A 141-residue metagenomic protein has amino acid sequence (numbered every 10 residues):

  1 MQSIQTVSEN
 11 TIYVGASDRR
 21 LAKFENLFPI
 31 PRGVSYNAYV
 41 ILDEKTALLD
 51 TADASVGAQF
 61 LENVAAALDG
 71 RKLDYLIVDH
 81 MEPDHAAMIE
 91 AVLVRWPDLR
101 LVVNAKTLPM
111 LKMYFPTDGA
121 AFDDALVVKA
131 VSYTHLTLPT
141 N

Functional and structural regions predicted by a protein language model:
I4-A66: Conserved beta-strand hairpin/beta-sheet module of binuclear metal-dependent hydrolase folds, prominently
T11, A125-L126: Short, conserved active-site loop motifs that form the nucleotide-linked donor/cofactor pocket
E44, S55-V102: Active-site metal-binding motif and surrounding structural segment of the metallo-beta-lactamase
A86-K112, P116-F122, V128: A generic, well-ordered mixed alpha/beta core segment in the N-terminal half of proteins
T134-T140: Conserved small/polar residues in nucleotide/adenosyl-binding loops
